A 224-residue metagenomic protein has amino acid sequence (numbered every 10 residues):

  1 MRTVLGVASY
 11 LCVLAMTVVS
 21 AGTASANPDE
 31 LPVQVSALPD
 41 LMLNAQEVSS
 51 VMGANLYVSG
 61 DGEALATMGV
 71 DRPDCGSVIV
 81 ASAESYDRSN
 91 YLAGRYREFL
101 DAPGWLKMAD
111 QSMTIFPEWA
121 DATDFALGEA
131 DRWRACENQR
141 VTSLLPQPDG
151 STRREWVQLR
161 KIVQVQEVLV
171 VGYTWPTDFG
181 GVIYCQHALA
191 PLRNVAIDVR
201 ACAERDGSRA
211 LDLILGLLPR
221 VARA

Functional and structural regions predicted by a protein language model:
M1-A26: Secretory targeting and sorting signals
N27-R97: N-terminal "mature-domain start" segment
N55-Y57, E63-A64, V70, W133-V182: Short Gly/Thr-rich strand-loop-strand
D74-V78, A135-E137, Y184-Q186, A201-A203: Sequence contexts marking disulfide-bonded cysteines in secreted/extracellular proteins
G94-D101, Y184-L192: Short, surface-exposed beta-strand/loop micro-motifs that present aromatic residues
R95-L127: A short acidic-to-branched-hydrophobic micro-motif
K107-D110, G180-H187: Short, surface-exposed coil-to-beta transition loops
N194, R200-A224: Surface-exposed amphipathic alpha-helical segments
